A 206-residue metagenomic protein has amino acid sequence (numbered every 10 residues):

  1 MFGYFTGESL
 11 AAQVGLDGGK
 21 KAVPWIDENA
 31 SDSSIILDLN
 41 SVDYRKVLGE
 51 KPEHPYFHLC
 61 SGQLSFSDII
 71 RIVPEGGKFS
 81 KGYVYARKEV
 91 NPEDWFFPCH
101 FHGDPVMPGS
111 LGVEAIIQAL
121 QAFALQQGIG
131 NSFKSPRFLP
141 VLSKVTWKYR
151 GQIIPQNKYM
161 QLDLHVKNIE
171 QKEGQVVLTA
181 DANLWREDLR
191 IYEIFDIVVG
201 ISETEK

Functional and structural regions predicted by a protein language model:
F2-M107, Q126, P136-F138, R150-I154 (+2 more regions): Non-catalytic linker/capping segments at the edges of enzyme domains
F101-H102, V106-A122: C-terminal, non-catalytic macromolecule-binding modules
A115-L120, E193-V199: Short C-terminal domain-edge/linker segments immediately following a structured domain
A122-F133: Phosphate-handling active-site elements
V141-T146: Short, structured beta-strand/loop micro-motifs enriched in basic residues and often containing a Trp
I153-Q161: Short nucleic-acid-contacting surface segments enriched for D/E, G, S/T with interspersed K/R
L162-V166: Flexible glycine-rich surface loops and low-complexity tracts that mediate binding to linear polymers
